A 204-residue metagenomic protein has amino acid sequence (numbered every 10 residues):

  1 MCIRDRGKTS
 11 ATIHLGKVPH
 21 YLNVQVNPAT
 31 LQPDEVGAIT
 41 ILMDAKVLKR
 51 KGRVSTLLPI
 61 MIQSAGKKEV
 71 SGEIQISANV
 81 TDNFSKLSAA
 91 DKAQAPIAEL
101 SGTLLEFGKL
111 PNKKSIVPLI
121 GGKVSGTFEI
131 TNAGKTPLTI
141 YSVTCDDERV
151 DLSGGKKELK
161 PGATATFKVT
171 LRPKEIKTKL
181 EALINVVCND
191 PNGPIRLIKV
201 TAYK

Functional and structural regions predicted by a protein language model:
R4-T9, Q63-E129, A133-G134, D190-K204: Long, low-complexity ectodomains and other extracytoplasmic segments of secretory-pathway proteins
K8-A38, K135-T164, K168: Surface-exposed binding patches on compact interaction domains or structured appendages
S10, A45-K49, G66, T136-P137 (+1 more regions): Short beta-strands and strand-coil junctions in structured, solvent-facing domains, enriched
T12, P28, A38, L57 (+7 more regions): Well-ordered beta-strand positions in beta-sheet-rich domains
N23-P28, T40-D44, L100-S115, S125 (+2 more regions): Short structured motifs
G37, K46-P59, S71-E73, L119-T127 (+2 more regions): Short, solvent-exposed loop/turn segments enriched in Ser/Thr/Gly
D44, M61-A65, R172, V187-P191: Beta-strand-rich extracellular modules
G126-A133, Y141-C145, D151-V187, I195 (+2 more regions): C-terminal soluble interaction/assembly domains
